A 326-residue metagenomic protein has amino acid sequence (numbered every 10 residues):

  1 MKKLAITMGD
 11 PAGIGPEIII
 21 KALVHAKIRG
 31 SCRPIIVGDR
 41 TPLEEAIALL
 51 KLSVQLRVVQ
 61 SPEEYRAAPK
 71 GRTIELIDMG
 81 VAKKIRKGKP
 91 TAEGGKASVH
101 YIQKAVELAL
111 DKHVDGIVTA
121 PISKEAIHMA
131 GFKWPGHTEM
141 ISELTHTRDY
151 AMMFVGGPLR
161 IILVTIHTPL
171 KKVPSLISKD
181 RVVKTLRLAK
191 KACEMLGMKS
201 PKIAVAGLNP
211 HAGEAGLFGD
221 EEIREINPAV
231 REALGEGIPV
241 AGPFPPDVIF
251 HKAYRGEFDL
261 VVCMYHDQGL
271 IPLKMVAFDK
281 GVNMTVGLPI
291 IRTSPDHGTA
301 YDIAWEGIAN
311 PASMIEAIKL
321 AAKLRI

Functional and structural regions predicted by a protein language model:
M1-H137, D180-M264, Q268-K274, F278-N283 (+3 more regions): Contiguous, glycine/small-aliphatic-enriched amphipathic segments in soluble metabolic enzymes
Y65, S142, Y150-M153, E194-M195: A generic local secondary-structure boundary/capping motif
M129-A151: Glycine/threonine-rich beta-strand-loop-alpha-helix active-site module that forms ligand/phosphate-binding
M140, M152, I161-L163, I290-R292: Conserved hydrophobic/aromatic beta-strand scaffold that supports enzyme active sites
F154-V183: Ligand-binding beta-strand-loop-alpha-helix segment within the catalytic cores of soluble metabolic enzymes
